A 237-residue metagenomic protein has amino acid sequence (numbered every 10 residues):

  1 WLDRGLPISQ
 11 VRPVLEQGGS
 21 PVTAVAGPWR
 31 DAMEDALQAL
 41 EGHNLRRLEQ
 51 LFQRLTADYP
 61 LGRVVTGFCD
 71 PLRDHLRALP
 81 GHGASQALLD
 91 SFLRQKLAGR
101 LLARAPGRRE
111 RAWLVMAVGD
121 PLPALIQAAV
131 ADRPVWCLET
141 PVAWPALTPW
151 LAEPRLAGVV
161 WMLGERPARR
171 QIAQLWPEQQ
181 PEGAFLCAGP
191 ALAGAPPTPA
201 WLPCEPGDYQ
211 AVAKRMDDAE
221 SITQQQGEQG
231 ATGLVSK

Functional and structural regions predicted by a protein language model:
W1-L101: Long amphipathic alpha-helical segments
Q95-K237: C-terminal regulatory/effector modules of DNA-binding transcriptional regulators
